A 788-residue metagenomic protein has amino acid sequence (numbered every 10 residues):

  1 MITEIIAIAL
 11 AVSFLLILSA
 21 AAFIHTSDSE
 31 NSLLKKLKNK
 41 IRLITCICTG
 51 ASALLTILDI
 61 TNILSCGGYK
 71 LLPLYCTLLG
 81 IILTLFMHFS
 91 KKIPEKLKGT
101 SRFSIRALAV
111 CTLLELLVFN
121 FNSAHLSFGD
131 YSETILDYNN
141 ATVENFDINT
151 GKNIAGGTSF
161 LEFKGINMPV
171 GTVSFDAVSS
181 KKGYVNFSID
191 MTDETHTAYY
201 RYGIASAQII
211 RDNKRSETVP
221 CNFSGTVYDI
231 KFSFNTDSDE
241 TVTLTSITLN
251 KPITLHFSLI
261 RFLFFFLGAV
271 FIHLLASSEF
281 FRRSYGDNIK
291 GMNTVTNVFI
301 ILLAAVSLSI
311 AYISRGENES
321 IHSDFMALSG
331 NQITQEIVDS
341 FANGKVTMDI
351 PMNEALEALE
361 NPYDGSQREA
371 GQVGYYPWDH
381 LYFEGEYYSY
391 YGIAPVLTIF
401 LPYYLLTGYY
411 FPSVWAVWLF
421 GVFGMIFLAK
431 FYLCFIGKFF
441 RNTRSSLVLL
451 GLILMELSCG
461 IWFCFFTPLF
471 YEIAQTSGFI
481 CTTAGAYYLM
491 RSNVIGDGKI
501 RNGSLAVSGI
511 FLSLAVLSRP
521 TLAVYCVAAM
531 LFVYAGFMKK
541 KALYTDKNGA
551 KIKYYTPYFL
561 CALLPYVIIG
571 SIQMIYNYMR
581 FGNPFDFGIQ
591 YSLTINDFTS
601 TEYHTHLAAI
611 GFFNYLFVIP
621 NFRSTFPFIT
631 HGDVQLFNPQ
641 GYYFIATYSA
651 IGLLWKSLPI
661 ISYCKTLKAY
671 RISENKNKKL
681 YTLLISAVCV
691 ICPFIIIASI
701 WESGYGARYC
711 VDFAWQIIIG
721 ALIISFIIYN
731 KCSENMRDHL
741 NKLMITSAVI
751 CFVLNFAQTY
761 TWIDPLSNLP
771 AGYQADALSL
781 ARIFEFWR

Functional and structural regions predicted by a protein language model:
I2-I47, L74-N122, R261-G330, V448 (+2 more regions): Start-transfer (signal-anchor) and selected internal transmembrane alpha helices of multi-pass inner/ER membrane
F14-H25, G632, N638-K679: Hydrophobic, aromatic-rich transmembrane alpha-helices and their immediate juxtamembrane boundary segments
N39-T45, L428-G460, I480, D497-G503 (+2 more regions): Transmembrane-helix signature of polytopic, membrane-embedded enzymes that assemble or transfer cell-envelope glycans
N343-Y391, M455-F465, N596-F598, E602 (+1 more regions): Interfacial juxtamembrane loops and adjacent helix segments that form the catalytic/substrate-binding surfaces
Y409-R441, A484-Y488: Transmembrane-helix motifs of polytopic, lipid-linked glycan transferases
S477-D497, V507, L512, C526-A529 (+1 more regions): Specific aromatic-rich, kink-prone transmembrane helix
S504-R519, C526, L560, P565-Q573: Membrane-interface alpha helices of multi-pass inner-membrane proteins
Y525-V567: Perimembrane helix-loop-helix junctions
